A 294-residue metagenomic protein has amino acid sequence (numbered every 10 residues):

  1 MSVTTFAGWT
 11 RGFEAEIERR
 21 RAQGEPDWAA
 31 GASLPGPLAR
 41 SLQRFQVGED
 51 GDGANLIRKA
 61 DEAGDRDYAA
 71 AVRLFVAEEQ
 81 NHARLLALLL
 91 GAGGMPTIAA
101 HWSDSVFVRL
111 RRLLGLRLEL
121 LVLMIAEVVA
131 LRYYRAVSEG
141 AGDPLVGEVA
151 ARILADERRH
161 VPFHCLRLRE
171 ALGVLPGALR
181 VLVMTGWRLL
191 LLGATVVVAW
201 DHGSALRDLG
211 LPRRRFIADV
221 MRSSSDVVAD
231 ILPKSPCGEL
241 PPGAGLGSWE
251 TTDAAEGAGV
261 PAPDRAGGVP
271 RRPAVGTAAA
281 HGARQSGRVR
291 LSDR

Functional and structural regions predicted by a protein language model:
M1-R294: Non-heme di-metal
